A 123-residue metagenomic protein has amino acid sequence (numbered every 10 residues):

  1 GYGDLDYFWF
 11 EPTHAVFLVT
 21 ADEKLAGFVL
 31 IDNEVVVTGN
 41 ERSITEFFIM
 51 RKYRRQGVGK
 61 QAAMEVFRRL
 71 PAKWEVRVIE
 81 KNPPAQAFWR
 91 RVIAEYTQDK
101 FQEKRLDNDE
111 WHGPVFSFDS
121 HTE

Functional and structural regions predicted by a protein language model:
G1-V16: Active-site rim helix/loop that mediates acceptor-substrate recognition in acyltransferases
L18, K24-N33, S43: Conserved beta-strand in the GNAT
V36, M50, R54-R55, K81: Glycine-/small-residue-rich active-site loops that bind phosphorylated ligands and cofactors
N40-R51: Conserved acetyl-CoA binding element of GNAT-fold acetyltransferases
I49, R55-R68: Conserved acetyl-CoA-binding loop-helix of GNAT-fold acetyltransferases
F67-V78: Short glycine-rich, basic-tinged beta-strand/loop micro-motifs
V76-R90, A94, K104-W111: Conserved beta-strand-loop-alpha-helix junction that forms the acyl-donor binding cleft
F101-E123: Charged phosphate-binding loop/patch that engages nucleotide di/tri-phosphates or the phosphate backbone of nucleic
